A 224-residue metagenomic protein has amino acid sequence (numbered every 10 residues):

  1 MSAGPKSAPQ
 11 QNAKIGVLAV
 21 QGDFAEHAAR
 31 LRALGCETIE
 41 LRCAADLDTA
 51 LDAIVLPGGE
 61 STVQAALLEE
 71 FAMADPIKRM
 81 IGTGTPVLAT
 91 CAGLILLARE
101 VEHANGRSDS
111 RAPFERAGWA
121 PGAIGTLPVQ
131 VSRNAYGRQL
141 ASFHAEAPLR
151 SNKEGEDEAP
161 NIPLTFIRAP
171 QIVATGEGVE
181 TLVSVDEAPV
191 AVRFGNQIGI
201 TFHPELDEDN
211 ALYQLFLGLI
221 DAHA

Functional and structural regions predicted by a protein language model:
M1-T83, N210-A224: N-terminal beta1-alpha1 cap of cysteine-dependent amidohydrolase-like domains
S2-K6, S142, P160-P163, R168-A224: C-terminal and late-domain segments of enzyme folds
P9-Q11, D46-D48, R79-M80, L88 (+3 more regions): Solvent-exposed alpha-helices and their adjacent loops that cap or buttress functional pockets in soluble metabolic
V20, T90-A92, L127, R168 (+1 more regions): A secondary-structure boundary/capping signal
T38-I39, V87, Q197: Hydrophobic anchor at the start of a short beta-strand that flanks the dinucleotide cofactor-binding loop
L56, A89, I200: Redox-cofactor binding/interface segments in oxidoreductases and associated redox assembly factors
S61-S151: Cysteine-nucleophile active-site neighborhood
